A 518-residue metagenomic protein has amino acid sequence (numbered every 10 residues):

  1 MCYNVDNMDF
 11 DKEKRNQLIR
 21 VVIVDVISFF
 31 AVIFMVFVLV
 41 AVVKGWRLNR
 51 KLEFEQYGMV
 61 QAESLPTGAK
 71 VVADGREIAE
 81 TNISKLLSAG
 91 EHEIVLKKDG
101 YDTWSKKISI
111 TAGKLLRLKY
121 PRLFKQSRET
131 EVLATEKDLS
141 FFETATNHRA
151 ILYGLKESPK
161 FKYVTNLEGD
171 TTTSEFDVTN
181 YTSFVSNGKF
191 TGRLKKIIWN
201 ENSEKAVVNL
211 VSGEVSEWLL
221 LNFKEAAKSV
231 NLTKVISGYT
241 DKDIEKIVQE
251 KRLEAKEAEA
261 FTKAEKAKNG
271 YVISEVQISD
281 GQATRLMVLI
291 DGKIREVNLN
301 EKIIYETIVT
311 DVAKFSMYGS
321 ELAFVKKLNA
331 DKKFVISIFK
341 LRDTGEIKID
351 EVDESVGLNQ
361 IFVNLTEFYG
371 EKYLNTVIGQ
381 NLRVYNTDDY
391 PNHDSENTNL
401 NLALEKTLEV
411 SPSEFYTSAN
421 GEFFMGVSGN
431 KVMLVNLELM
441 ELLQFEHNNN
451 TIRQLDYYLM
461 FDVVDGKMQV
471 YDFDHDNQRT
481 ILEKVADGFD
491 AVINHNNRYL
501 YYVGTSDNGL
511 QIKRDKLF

Functional and structural regions predicted by a protein language model:
Y3-F161, I197, A264-G270, V276 (+2 more regions): Short loop/turn and low-complexity linker motifs enriched in small/turn-promoting residues
M8-K12, F37-V43, I361-F362, L402-V410 (+1 more regions): Short N-terminal helix-initiation segments at or just after the protein's N-terminus
P66-A69, A73-G75, L220-N222, E296-N298 (+5 more regions): A general secondary-structure boundary signal
T67-A69, I78, H92, Y101-T103 (+15 more regions): Generic "edge-of-domain/loop-turn" microfeature
A73, D99, E201, L299-N300 (+3 more regions): Short, ordered coil/turn segments that flank beta-strands lining enzyme active or ligand-binding pockets
R128-A134, K160-N187, V211-N269, L289-I308 (+5 more regions): Surface-exposed loop/turn elements that mediate protein-protein interactions on large endomembrane-trafficking
A134-E143, V185-I198, Y239-R252, A258-I278 (+5 more regions): Repeated scaffold domains used in trafficking and secretory/extracellular systems, primarily beta-propellers
F141-V164, I198-V211, L219, K246 (+9 more regions): Short beta-strand elements that form the blades of beta-propeller/WD-repeat-like and other beta-sheet-rich scaffold
